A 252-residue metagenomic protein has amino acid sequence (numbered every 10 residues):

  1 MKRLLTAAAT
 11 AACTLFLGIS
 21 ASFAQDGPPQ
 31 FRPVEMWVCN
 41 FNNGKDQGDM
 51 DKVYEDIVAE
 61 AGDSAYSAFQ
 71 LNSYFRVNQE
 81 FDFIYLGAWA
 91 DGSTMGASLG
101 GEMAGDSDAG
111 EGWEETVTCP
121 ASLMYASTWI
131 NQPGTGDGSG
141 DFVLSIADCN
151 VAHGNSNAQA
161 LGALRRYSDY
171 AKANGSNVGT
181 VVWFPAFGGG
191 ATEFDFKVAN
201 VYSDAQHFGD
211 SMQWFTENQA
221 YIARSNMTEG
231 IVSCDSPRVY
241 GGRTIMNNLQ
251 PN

Functional and structural regions predicted by a protein language model:
M1-A12: Bacterial N-terminal signal peptides that target proteins for export
T14-F23: C-terminal segment of classical bacterial N-terminal signal peptides
F23-A223, M227-N252: Short S/T/G/P-rich N-terminal loop/turn motif that feeds into the first structured element of a domain
